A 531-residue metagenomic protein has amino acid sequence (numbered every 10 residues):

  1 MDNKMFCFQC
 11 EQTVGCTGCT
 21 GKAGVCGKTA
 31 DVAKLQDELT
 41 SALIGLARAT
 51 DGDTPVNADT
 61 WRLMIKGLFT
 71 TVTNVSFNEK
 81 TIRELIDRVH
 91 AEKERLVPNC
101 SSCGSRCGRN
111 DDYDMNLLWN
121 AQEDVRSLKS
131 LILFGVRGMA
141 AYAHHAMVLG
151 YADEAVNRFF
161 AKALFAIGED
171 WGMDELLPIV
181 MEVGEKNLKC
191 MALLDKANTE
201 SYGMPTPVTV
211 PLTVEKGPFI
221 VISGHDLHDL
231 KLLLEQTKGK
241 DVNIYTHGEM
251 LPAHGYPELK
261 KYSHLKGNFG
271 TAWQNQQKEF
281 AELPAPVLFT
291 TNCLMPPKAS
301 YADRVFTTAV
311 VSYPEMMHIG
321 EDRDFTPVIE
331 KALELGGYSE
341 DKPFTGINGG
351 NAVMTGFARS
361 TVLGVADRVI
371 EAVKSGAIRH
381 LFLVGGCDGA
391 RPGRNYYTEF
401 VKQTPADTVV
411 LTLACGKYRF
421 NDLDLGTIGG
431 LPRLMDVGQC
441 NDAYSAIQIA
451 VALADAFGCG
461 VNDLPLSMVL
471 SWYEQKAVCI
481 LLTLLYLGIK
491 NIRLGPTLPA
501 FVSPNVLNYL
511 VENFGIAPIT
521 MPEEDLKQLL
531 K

Functional and structural regions predicted by a protein language model:
D2-V32, Q36, S41-I44, P178-K531: Anaerobic metallocofactor- and corrinoid-dependent redox/one-carbon enzyme cores, especially those from methanogenesis
L43-S201: Electropositive, gly/pro-rich neighborhoods at or near active sites that engage anionic ligands
